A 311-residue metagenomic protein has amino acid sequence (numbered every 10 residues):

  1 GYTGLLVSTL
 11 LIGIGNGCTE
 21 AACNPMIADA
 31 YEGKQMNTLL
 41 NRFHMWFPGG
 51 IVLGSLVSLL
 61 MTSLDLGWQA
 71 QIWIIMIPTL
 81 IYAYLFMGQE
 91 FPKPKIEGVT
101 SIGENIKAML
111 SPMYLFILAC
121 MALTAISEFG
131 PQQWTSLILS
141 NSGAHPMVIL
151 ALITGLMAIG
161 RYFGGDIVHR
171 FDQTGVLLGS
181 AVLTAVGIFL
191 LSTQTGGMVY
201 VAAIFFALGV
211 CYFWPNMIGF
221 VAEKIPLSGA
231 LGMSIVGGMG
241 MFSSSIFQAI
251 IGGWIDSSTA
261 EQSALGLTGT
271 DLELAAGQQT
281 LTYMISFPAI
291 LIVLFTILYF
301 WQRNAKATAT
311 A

Functional and structural regions predicted by a protein language model:
T3, G175-F189: Structural signature of the two symmetry-related core transmembrane helices
G4-C18, M198-Y212: Hydrophobic core of transmembrane alpha-helices in multi-pass small-molecule transporters, especially MFS/SLC-type
S8-M45: Cytoplasmic helix-loop-helix junction between adjacent transmembrane helices in 12-TM secondary transporters
K34, L39-P94: Helix-loop-helix hairpin linking two adjacent transmembrane segments in secondary transporters
Q69-M87, Q278-F300: Symmetry-related core transmembrane helices of the 12-TM Major Facilitator Superfamily/SLC fold
L110-I159, F247-G252: Extracytoplasmic gate region of multi-pass secondary transporters
G160-D172: Helix-to-loop junctions at the C-terminal end of transmembrane segments in multipass secondary transporters
L227-A260: A late C-terminal transmembrane helix in Major Facilitator Superfamily
